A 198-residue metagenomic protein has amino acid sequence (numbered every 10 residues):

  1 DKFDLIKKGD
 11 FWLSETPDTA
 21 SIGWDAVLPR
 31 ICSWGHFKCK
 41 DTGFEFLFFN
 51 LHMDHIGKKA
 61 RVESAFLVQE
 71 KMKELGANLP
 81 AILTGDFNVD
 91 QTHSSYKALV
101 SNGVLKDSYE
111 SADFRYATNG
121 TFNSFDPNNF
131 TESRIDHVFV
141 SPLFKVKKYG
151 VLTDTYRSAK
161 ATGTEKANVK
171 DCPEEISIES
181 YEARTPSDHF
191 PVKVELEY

Functional and structural regions predicted by a protein language model:
D1-E45, K148-L152: Structured beta-strand-rich core segments of catalytic domains in phosphoester-bond hydrolases
F3-I6, E63, M72-A81, V89-Y198: Metal-dependent phosphoester-hydrolase catalytic domains
D10, C32-H36, N50, H137-V138 (+1 more regions): Conserved hydrophobic/aromatic beta-strand scaffold that supports enzyme active sites
L13, L51-M53, F87, F144: Hydrophobic pocket-lining residues within nucleotide cofactor-binding pockets
S14-P17, I56-K58, T155-K160: A short local loop/turn or secondary-structure capping micro-motif enriched for an aromatic residue
W24, G57, E182: Generic anion/oxyanion-binding catalytic loop in active/binding sites
P29-F49, K58-L99: His/acidic metal-ligating clusters that form di-metal
H52-H55, I178: Short coil/turn segments at secondary-structure junctions
